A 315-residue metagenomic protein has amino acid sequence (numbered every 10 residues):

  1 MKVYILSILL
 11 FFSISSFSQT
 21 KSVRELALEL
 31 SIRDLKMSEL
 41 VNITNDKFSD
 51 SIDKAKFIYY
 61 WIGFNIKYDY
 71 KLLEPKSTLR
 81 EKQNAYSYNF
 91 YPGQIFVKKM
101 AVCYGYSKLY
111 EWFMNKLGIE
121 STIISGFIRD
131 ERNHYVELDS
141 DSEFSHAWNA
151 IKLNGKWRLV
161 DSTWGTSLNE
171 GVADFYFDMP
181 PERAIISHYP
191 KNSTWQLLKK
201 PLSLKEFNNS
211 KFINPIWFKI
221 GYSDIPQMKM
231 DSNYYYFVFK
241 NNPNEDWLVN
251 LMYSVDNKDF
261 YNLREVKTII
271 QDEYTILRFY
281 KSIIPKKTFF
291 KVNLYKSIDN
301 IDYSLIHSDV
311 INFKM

Functional and structural regions predicted by a protein language model:
M1-K21: Bacterial Sec-dependent N-terminal signal peptides
F12, I62, I66, Y70 (+2 more regions): A generic secondary-structure signal for well-formed alpha-helical elements
T20-V102, W112: Secondary-structure boundary elements
C103-S107: Gly/Ser-rich catalytic serine loop of serine hydrolases
K108-A184: Hydrophobic/aromatic-rich core segments of domains that either
L168-M315: Alpha-helical and coiled-coil interaction segments, frequently adjacent to or embedded within charge-biased
